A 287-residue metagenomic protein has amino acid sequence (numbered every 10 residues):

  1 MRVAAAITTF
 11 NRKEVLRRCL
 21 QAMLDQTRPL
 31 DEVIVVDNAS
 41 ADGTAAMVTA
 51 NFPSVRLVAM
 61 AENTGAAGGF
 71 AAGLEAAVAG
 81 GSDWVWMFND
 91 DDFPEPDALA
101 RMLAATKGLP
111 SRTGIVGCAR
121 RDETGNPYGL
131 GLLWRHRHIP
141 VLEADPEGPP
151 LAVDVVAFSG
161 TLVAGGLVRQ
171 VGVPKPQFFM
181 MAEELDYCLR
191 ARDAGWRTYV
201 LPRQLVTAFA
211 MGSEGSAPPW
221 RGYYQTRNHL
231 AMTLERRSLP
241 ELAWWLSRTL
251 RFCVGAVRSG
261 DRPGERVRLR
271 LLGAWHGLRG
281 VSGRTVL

Functional and structural regions predicted by a protein language model:
R12-D25: Short, well-formed alpha-helical segments that are part of the catalytic scaffolds of diverse glycosyltransferases
A22, P29, D37-A46, E62 (+1 more regions): A conserved acidic beta->alpha catalytic loop
T49-G68, A72-G80: Conserved donor nucleotide-binding strand/loop of the catalytic core
S82-F93: Short beta-strand-to-loop acidic/aromatic patch adjacent to the donor-nucleotide binding site
D97-G129: Conserved donor NDP-sugar-binding/catalytic core segment of glycosyltransferases
W134-D154, F158: Short, flexible, basic/aromatic active-site loop/helix in glycosyltransferases
V156, G160-V163, L167-V173, Q177-Q204: A short, conserved alpha-helix in the catalytic core of glycosyltransferases
W220-N228, S238-L287: Non-catalytic, C-terminal membrane-associated alpha-helical segments of glycosyltransferases
